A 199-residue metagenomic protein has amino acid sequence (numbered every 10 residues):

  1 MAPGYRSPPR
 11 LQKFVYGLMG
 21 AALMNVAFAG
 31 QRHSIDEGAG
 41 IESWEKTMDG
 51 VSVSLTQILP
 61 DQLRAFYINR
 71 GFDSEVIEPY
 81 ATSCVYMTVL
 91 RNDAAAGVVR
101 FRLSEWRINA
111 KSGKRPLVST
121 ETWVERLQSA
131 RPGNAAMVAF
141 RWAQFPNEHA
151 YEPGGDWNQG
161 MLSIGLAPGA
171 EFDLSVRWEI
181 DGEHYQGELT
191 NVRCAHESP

Functional and structural regions predicted by a protein language model:
M1-L11: N-terminal secretory signal peptides that target proteins for export/translocation
K13-F14, L174: Intrinsic disorder/low-complexity segments enriched in polar/small residues
Y16-N25: Bacterial N-terminal signal peptides
A29-P199: Conserved functional micro-motifs across diverse proteins
